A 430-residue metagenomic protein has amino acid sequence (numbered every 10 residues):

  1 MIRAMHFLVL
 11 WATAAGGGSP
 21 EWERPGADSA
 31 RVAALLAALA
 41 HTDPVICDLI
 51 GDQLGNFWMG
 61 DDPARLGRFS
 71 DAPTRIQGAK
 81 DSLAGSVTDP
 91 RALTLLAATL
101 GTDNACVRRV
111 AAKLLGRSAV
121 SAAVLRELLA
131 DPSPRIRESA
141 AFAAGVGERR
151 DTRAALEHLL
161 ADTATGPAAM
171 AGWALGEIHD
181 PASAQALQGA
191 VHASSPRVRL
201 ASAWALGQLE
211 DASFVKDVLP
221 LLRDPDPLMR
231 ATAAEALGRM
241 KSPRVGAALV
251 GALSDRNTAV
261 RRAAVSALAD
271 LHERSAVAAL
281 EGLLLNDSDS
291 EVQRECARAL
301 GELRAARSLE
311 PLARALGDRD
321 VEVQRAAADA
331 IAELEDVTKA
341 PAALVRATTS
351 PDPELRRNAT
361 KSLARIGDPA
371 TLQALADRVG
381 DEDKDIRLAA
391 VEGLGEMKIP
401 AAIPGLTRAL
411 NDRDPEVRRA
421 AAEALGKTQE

Functional and structural regions predicted by a protein language model:
M1-L10: Sec-dependent signal peptide recognition, specifically the positively charged N-region followed immediately by
A12-P90, C106: N-terminal leader/linker segments that initiate helical-solenoid repeat arrays
G26-A37, M59-S70, S86-G101, A119-A130 (+10 more regions): Amphipathic alpha-helical scaffolding segments comprising HEAT/armadillo-like alpha-solenoid repeats
T42-D43, D71-P73, D103-N104, P132-S133 (+9 more regions): Short inter-helical turns and helix N-cap capping residues of alpha-solenoid HEAT/ARM repeat scaffolds
I50, G78-K80, A111, A140 (+9 more regions): Conserved hydrophobic register position within alpha-solenoid helical repeats
Q53-N56, S82-S86, L114, A143 (+9 more regions): Core register positions within helices of long alpha-helical scaffolds
G166-E177, S195-Q208, D226-T232, R239 (+1 more regions): Solenoidal tandem-repeat scaffolds enriched in leucines and small polar residues
